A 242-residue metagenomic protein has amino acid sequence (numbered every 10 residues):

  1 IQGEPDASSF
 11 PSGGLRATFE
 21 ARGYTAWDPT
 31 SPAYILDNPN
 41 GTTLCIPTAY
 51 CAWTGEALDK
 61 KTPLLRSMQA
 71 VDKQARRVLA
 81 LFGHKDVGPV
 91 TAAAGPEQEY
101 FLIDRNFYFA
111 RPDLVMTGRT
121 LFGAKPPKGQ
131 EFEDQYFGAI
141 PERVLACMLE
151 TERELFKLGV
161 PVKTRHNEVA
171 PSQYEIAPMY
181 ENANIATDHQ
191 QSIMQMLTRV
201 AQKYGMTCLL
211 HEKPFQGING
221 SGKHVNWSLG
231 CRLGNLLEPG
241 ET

Functional and structural regions predicted by a protein language model:
I1-L210, F215-T242: Glycine-rich, acidic/polar active-site loops that bind/position phosphate-bearing ligands
